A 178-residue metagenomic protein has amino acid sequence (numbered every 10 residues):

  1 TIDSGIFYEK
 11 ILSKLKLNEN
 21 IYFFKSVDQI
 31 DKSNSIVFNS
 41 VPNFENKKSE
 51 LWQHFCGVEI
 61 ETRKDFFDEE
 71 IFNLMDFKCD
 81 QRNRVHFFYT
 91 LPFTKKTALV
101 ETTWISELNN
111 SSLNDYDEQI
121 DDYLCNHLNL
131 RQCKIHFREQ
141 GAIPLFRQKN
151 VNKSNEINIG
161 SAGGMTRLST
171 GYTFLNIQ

Functional and structural regions predicted by a protein language model:
T1: Glycine-rich active-site loop/strand segments that organize a redox cofactor
G5, G57, G141, G160-G164 (+1 more regions): Residue-identity detector for glycine
G5-K134, P144-N152, I157: Predominantly flavin-linked oxidoreductase catalytic cores and closely associated redox partners
H136-Q140, Q178: An accessory alpha-helical subdomain
Q148-Q178: Conserved mid-domain beta->alpha element of the FAD-binding
